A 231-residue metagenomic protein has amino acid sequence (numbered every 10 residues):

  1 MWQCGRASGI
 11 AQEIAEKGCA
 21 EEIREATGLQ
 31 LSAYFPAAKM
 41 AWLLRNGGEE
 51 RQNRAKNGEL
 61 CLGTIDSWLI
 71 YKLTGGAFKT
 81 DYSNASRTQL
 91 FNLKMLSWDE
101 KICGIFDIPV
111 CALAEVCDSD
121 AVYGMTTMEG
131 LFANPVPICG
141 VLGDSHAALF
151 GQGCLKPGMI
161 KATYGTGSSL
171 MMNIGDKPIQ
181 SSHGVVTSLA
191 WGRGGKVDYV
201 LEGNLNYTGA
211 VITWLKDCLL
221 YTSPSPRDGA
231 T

Functional and structural regions predicted by a protein language model:
M1: Short glycine-rich, Thr/Ser-proximal phosphate-binding strand/loop in the N-terminal lobe of ATP-dependent enzymes
C4: Carbohydrate-associated surface elements
S8, A15-L29, A33, A38-K79 (+4 more regions): Active-site core segments that coordinate phosphate-bearing ligands/cofactors across diverse enzyme families
G63-T64, T80-A85, L113-E115: Conserved alpha/beta enzyme-core scaffolds, especially Rossmann-like or related mixed alpha/beta domains that build
E115-V122: Gly/charged, well-structured mid-domain segments that form the phosphate/adenylate-handling core of ATP-dependent
A230-T231: N-terminal low-complexity segments that are often proline-rich with Ser/Thr-Pro
